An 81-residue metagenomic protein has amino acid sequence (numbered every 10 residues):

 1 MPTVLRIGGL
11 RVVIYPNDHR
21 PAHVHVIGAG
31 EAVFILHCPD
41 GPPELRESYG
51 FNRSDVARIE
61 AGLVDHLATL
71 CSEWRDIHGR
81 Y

Functional and structural regions predicted by a protein language model:
M1-A22: Short, charged/polar N-terminal "headpieces" of proteins
V4, P43-E47, H66: Generic preference for hydrophobic/aromatic residues in regular secondary structure cores
V12, E31, R46-S48, C71 (+1 more regions): Generic intrinsically disordered, low-complexity segments enriched for polar/acidic and small residues
Y15-R53: A short, structured beta-strand/loop element
F51-Y81: C-terminal structural segments of small proteins and small subunits
